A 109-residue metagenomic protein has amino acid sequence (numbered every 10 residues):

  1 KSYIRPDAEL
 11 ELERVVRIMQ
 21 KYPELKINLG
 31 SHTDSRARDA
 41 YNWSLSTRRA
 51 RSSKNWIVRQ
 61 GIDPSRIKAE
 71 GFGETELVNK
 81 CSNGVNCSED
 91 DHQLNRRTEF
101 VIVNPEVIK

Functional and structural regions predicted by a protein language model:
Y3-P6: Short, solvent-exposed loop/linker segments at the N-terminal edge of repeated beta-sheet extracellular domains
E9, G30-K109: Periplasmic OmpA-like peptidoglycan-binding domain that tethers envelope proteins to the cell wall
Y22-K26: Extended extracellular/luminal ectodomain segments enriched in beta-structured repeat modules
